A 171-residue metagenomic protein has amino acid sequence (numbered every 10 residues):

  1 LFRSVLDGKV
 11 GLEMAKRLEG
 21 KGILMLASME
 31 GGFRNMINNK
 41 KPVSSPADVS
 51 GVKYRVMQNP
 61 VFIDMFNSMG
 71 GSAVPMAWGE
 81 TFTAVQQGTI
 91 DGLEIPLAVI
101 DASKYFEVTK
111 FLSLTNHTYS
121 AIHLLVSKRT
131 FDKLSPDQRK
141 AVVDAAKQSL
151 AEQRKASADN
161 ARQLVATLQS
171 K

Functional and structural regions predicted by a protein language model:
L1-F2, K9-K171: N-terminal secretory/targeting leader peptides
